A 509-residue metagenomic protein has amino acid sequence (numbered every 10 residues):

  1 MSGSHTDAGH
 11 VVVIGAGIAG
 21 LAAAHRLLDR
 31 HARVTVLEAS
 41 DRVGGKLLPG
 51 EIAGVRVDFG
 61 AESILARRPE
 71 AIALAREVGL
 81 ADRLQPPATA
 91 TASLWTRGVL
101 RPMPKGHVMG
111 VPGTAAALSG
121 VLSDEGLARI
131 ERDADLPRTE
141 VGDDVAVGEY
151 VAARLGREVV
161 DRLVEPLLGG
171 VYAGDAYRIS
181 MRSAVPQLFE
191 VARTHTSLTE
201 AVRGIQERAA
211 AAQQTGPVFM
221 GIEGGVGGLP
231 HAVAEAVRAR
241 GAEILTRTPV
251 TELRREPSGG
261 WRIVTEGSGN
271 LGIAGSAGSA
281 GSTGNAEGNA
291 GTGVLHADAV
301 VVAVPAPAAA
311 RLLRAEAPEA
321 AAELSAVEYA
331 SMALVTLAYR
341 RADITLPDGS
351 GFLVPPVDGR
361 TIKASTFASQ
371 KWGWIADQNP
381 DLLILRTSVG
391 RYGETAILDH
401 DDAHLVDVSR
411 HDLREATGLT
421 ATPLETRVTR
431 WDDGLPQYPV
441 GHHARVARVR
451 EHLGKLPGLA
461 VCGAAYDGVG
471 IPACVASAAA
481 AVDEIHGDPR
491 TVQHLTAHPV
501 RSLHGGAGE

Functional and structural regions predicted by a protein language model:
S2, T246-S282, A286-L385, Y392-L398 (+2 more regions): Mid-domain catalytic core of redox enzymes that form a hydrophobic substrate pocket/lid adjacent to a catalytic redox
S2-H5, P104-G106, V111-P112, A290 (+2 more regions): Conserved flavin/dinucleotide-binding core of flavoenzymes
G3, D7-V36: N-terminal Rossmann-like FAD-binding beta1-loop-alpha1 element of flavoenzymes
A19, R42, P307: Conserved Rossmann-like nucleotide-cofactor binding loop
L28-I52: Glycine-rich FAD pyrophosphate-binding loop
A53-R138: Dinucleotide-binding Rossmann-like beta1-alpha1 core, especially the glycine-rich loop that anchors the ADP
R67, A153-R154, G170, A303-V304 (+1 more regions): Short, well-ordered coil/turn residues at beta-beta hairpins and beta-strand->alpha-helix junctions within
R129-T251, H296: Active-site/ligand-binding neighborhood in enzyme catalytic cores
